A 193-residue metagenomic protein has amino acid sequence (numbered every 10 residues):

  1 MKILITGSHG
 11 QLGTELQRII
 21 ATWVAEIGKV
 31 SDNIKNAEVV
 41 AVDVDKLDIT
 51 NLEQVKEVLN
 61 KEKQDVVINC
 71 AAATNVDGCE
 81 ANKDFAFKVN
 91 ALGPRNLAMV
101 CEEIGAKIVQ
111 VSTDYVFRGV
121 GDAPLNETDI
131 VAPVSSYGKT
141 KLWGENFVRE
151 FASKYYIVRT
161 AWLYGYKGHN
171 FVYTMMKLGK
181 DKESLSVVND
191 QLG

Functional and structural regions predicted by a protein language model:
M1-E26: N-terminal Rossmann NAD(P)H-binding glycine-rich loop of SDR-like oxidoreductase domains
T6, V42, V67-A71, I108-T113 (+2 more regions): SDR active-site strand-loop-helix element
V24-N36: Short mixed-charge
E38-E53: Rossmann-fold cofactor-recognition segment
I49-V89: NAD(P)H-binding glycine-rich loop region in Rossmannoid oxidoreductase-like domains and their noncatalytic homologs
A81-V109: NAD(P)-cofactor binding segment of oxidoreductase domains
K88, L92-N96, V116-V158, W162-L163: Catalytic helix-loop patch of NAD(P)-dependent Rossmann-fold dehydrogenases
N146-G193: NAD(P)-dependent short-chain dehydrogenase/reductase
